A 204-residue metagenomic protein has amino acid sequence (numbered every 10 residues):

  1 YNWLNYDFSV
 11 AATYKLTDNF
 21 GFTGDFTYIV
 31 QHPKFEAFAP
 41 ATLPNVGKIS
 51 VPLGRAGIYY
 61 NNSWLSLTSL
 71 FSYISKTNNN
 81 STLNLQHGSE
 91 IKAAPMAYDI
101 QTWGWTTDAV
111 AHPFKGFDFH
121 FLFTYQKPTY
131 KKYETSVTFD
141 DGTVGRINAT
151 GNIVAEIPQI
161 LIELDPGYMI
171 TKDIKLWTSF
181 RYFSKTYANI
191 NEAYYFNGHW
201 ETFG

Functional and structural regions predicted by a protein language model:
N2, A12-H32, W64-S66, Y73-S75 (+1 more regions): Gram-negative outer-membrane beta-barrel transporters
W3-N5, I49-V51, I100-T102, Q159 (+1 more regions): Membrane-spanning beta-strands of outer-membrane beta-barrel proteins
F8-A12, G54-Y60, I162-Y168, E201-G204: Feature captures outer-membrane beta-barrel proteins of Gram-negative bacteria and organelles
V30-V46: Flexible loop and strand-edge segments within Gram-negative outer membrane beta-barrel domains
K34-A39, T82-Q86, A93, N191: Extracellular/periplasmic loop regions
Y59, L70-I74, N79-L85: Charged, low-complexity C-terminal accessory regions
Q86-S89, D140-V144, T202-G204: Flexible coil/linker segments and helix-coil junctions enriched in charged and small residues
E192-N197, F203-G204: Short, glycine/charged-rich beta-strand-loop motifs at protein surfaces that mediate ligand recognition and catalysis
